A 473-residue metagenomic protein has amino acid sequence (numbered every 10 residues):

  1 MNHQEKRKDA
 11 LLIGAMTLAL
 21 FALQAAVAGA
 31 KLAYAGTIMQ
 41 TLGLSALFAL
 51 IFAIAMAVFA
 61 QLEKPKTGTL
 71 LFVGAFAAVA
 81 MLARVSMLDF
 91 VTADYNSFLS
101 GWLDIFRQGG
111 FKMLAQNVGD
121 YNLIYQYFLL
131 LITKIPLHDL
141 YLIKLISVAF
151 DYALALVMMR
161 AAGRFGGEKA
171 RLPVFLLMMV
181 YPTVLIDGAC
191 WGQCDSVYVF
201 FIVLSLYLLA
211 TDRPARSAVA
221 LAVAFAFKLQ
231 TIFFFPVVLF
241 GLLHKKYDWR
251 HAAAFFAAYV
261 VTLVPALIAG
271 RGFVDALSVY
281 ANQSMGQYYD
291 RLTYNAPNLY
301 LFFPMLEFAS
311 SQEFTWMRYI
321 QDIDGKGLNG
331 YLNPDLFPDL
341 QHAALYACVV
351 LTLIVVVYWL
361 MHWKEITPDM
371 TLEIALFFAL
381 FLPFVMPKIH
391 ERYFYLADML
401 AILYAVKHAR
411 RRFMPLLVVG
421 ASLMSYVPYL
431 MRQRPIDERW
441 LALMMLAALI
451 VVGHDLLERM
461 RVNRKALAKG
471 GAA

Functional and structural regions predicted by a protein language model:
N2-E5, D9-A49, M87, I268-R271 (+6 more regions): Transmembrane helical bundles and short interhelical boundary loops of multi-pass, membrane-embedded
L20-A33, L44-S97, V148, V180 (+1 more regions): Transmembrane signal-anchor helices characteristic of membrane glycosylation enzymes that use polyprenol
K31, A57-E63, T69-L71, R164 (+3 more regions): Aromatic/glycine/proline-enriched transmembrane-helix motif characteristic of membrane-embedded glycan-assembly enzymes
L88-W102, Q116-F128, Y289-L299: Extracytoplasmic catalytic/substrate-binding loops of multi-pass membrane glycan-assembly enzymes
G119, L123, Y127, L137-L156 (+1 more regions): Loop-to-helix entry region of an early transmembrane alpha helix in multi-pass inner-membrane enzymes
L145-G166, L204, L351-M361: Transmembrane-helix motifs of polytopic, lipid-linked glycan transferases
L156-R160, V197-P214, L400-A401: Specific aromatic-rich, kink-prone transmembrane helix
F233-A257, L267-R271: Perimembrane helix-loop-helix junctions
